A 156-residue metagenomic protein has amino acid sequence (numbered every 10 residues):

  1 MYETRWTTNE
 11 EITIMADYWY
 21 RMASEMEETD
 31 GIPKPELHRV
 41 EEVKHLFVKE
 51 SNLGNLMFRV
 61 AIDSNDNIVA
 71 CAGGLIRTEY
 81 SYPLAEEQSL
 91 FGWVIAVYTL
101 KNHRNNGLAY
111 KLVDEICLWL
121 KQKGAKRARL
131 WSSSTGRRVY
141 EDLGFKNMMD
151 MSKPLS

Functional and structural regions predicted by a protein language model:
M1-T13: Conserved N-terminal entry element of GNAT/NAT acetyltransferase domains
A23-L46: Conserved GNAT-fold acetyl-CoA-binding loop/helix
H45-V60, W93: A short helix-loop-beta-strand connector motif used in the catalytic cores of GNAT acetyltransferases and, in some
V60, N67-I76, W93, Y98: Conserved beta-strand in the GNAT
L84-K101, S152: Conserved acetyl-CoA binding element of GNAT-fold acetyltransferases
H103-E115: Conserved acetyl-CoA pyrophosphate-binding loop and the N-cap/start of the following alpha-helix in GNAT-like
V113, L120-S132: Conserved GNAT acetyl-CoA-binding A-motif
A128-V139, P154-S156: Conserved beta-strand-loop-alpha-helix junction that forms the acyl-donor binding cleft
